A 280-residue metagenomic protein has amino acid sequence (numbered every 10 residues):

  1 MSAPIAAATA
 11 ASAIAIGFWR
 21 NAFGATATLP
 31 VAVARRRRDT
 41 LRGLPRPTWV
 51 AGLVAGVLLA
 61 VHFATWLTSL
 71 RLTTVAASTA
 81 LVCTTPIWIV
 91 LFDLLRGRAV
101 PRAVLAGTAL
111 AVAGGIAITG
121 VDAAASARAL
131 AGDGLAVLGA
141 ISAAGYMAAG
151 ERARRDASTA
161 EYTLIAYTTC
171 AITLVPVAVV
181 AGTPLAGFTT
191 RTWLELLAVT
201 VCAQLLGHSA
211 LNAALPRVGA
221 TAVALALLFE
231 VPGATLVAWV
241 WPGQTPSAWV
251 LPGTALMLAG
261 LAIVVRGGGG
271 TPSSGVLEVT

Functional and structural regions predicted by a protein language model:
M1-W19, G24, V31, G56-V61 (+6 more regions): Glycine-/small-residue-enriched transmembrane alpha-helix faces in small-molecule transporters and effluxers
T9, I16, S69, L95-G97 (+5 more regions): Hydrophobic/aromatic residues within transmembrane alpha-helices of multi-pass small-molecule transporters
A10-F18, G43-T48, G120-G145, V179-A198 (+1 more regions): Juxtamembrane helix-entry segments on the extracytoplasmic side of multipass membrane proteins
A15-T26, L59, L67-A99, G139 (+1 more regions): Specific alpha-helical transmembrane segments that line the substrate/conduction pathway and gating interfaces
G24-V54, G97-A106, A123-A131, R154-A160 (+3 more regions): Membrane-interface interhelical linkers
T28, L53, T84, V100-D122 (+4 more regions): Hydrophobic transmembrane alpha-helices of multi-pass small-molecule transport proteins
S78-T84, A149-A171, Q204-V240: Helix-helix packing/entry segments at the starts of transmembrane helices
T192-L194, L228-T280: C-terminal-most transmembrane helix of multi-pass membrane proteins
